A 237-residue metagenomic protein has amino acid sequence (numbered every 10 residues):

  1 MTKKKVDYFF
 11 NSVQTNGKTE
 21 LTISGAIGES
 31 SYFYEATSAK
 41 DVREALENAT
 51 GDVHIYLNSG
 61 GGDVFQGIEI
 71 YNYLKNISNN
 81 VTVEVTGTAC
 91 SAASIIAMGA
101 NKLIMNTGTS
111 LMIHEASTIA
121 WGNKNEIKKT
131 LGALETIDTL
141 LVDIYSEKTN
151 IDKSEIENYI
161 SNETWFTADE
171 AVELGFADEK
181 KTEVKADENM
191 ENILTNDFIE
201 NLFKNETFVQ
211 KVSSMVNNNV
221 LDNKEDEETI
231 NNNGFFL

Functional and structural regions predicted by a protein language model:
M1-E84, T88-A92, A100-L237: N-terminal organellar transit peptides
